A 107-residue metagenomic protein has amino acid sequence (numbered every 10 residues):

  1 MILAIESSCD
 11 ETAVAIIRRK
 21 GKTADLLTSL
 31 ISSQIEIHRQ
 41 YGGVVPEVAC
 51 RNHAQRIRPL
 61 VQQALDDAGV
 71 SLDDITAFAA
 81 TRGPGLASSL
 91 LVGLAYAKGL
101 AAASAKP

Functional and structural regions predicted by a protein language model:
M1-P107: Short acidic/glycine-rich loops and adjacent helix/strand connectors that line catalytic pockets where negatively
